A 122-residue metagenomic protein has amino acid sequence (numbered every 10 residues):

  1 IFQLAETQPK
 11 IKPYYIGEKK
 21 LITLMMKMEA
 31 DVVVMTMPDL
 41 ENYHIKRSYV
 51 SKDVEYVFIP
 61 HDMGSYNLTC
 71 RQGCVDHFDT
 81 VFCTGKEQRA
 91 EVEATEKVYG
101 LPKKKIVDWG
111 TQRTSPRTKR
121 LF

Functional and structural regions predicted by a protein language model:
I1-K119: Active-site and donor-binding regions of nucleotide-sugar-utilizing enzymes
F122: Conserved donor-binding/catalytic core segment of Leloir-type glycosyltransferases
